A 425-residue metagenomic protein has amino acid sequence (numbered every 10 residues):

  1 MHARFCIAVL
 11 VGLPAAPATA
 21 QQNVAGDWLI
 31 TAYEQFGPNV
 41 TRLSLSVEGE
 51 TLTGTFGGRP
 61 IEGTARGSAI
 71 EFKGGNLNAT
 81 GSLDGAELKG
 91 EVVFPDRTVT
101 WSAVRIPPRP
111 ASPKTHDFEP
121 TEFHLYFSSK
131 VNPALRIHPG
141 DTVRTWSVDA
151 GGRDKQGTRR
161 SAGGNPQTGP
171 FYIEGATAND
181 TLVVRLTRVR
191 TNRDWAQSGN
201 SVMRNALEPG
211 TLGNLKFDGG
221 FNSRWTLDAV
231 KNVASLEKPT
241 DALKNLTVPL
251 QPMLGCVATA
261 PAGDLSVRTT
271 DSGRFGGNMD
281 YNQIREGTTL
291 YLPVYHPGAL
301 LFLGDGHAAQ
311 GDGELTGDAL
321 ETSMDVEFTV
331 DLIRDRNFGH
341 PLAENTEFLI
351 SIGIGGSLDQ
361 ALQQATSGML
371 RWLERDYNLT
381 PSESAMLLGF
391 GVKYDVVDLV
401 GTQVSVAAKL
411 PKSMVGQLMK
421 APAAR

Functional and structural regions predicted by a protein language model:
R4-A15: Bacterial N-terminal signal peptides
Q21-R97: Central antiparallel beta-sheet cores of small beta-barrel/beta-sandwich binding domains
A111-R159: N-terminal, Lys/Arg-enriched amphipathic/low-complexity engagement segments that precede the first folded domain
E119-S128, R160-Q167, V267-F275: Short, structured beta-strand/loop micro-motifs enriched in basic residues and often containing a Trp
A150-S161, V189-G199, G298-A308, D398-V400: Short, Lys/Arg- and Gly-enriched loop/turn segments at beta-strand edges
T191-I284: Intrinsically disordered, low-complexity linker/loop segments enriched in Gly/Pro and charged/polar residues
L250-N278, N282-D359, L370: Conserved mixed alpha/beta catalytic, RNA-binding, or beta-rich assembly cores of soluble enzyme, regulatory
